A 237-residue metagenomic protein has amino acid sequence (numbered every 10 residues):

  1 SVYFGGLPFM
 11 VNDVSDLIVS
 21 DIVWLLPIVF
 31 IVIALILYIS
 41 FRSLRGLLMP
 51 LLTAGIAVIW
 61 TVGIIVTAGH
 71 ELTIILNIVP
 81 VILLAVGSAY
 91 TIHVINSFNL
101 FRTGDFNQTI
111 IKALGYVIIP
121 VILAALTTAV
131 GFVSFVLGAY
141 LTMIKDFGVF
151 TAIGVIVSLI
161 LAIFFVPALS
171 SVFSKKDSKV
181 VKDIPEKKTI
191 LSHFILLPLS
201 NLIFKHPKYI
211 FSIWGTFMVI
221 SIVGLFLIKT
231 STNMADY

Functional and structural regions predicted by a protein language model:
V2-N233: Membrane-embedded transmembrane helical bundles of large multi-pass transporters/channels
A235-Y237: Juxtamembrane extracytosolic/periplasmic "stalk" immediately C-terminal to the first targeting helix
